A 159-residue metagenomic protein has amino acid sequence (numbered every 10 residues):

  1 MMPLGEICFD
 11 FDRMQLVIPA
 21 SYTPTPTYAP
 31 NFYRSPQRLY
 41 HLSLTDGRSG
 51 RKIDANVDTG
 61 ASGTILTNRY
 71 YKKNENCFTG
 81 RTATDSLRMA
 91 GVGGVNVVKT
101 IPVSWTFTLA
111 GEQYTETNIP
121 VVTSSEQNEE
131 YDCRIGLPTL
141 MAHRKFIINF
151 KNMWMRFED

Functional and structural regions predicted by a protein language model:
M1-D159: Pepsin/retropepsin-fold aspartyl endopeptidases
